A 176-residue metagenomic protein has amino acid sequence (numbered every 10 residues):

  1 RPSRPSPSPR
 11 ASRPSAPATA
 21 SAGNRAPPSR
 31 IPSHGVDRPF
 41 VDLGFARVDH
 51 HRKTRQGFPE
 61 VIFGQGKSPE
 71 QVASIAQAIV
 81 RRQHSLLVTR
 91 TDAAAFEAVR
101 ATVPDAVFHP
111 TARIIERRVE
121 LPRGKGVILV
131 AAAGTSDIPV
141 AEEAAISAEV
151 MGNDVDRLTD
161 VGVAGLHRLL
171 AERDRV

Functional and structural regions predicted by a protein language model:
R1-S3, P7, A11-E97, A101-T102: Long amphipathic alpha-helical segments
V48, A73-S74, E116-R118, L169-D174: A generic local structural motif
H51-Q56, A78-R81, E120-K125, E149 (+1 more regions): Solvent-exposed alpha-helices and their adjacent loops that cap or buttress functional pockets in soluble metabolic
Q56-P59, R82-H84, V103-P104, T111-A112 (+2 more regions): Short coil/turn connectors at secondary-structure junctions
G66, T91-A93, R113, G134-S136 (+1 more regions): Short, ordered loop/turn segments at secondary-structure junctions
L87-R123: Anion-binding alpha/beta catalytic cores of soluble intermediary-metabolism enzymes, centered on
P104-A106, R173-V176: Short, hinge-like loop/turn segments at secondary-structure boundaries
K125-R168: Glycine-rich phosphate/diphosphate-binding loop of Rossmann-like nucleotide-binding domains
